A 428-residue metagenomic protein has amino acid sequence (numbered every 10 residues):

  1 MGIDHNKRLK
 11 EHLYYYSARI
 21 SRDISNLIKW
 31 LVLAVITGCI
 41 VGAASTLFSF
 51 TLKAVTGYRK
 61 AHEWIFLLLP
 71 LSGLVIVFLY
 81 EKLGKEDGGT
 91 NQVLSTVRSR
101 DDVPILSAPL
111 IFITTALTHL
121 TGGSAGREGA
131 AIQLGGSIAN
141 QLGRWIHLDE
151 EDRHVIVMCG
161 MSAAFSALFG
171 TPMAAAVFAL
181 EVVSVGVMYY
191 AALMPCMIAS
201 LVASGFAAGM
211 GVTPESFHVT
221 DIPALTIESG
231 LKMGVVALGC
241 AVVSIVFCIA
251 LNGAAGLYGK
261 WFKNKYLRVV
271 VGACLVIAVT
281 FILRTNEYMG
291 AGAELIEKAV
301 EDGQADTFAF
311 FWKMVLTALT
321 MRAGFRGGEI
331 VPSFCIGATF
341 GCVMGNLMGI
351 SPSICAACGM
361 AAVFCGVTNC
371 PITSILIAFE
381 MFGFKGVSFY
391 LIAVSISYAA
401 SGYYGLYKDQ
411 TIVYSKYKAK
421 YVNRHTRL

Functional and structural regions predicted by a protein language model:
M1-L428: Alpha-helical transmembrane segments and immediately membrane-proximal extracytoplasmic
